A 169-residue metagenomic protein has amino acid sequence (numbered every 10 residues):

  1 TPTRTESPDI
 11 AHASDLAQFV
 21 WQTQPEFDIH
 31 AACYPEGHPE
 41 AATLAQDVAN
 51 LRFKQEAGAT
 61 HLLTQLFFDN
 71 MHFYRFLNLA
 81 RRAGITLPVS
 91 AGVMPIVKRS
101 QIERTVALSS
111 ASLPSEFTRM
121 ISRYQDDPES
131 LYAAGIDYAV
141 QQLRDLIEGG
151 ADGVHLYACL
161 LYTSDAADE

Functional and structural regions predicted by a protein language model:
S7-P35, E40, R82-Q142: Active-site pocket-lining/capping segments in soluble small-molecule metabolic enzymes
E40-V48, F73-R81, I102, V106 (+1 more regions): Distinct, well-ordered alpha-helical segments
T43-R52, D137-L143: Short, acidic/polar
K54, G58, A91, V154: Conserved, mostly hydrophobic/aromatic
H61-F68, Y157: Catalytic beta/alpha-barrel core
I147-L161: Charge-patterned, long linear interaction tracts outside catalytic cores
Y162-D168: Conserved small/polar residues in nucleotide/adenosyl-binding loops
